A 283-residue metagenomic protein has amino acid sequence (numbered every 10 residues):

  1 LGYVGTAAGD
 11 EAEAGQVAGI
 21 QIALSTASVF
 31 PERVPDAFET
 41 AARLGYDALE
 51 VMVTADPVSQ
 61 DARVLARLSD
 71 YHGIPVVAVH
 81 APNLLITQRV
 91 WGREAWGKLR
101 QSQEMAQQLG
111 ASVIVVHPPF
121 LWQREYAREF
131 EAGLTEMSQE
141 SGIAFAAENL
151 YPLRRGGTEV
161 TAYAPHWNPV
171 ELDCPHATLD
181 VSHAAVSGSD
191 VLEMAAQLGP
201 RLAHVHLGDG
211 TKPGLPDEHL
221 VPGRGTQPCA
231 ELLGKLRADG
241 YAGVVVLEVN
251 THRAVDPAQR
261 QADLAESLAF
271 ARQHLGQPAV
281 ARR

Functional and structural regions predicted by a protein language model:
L1-S112, C174-H176, P200, A265-R283: N-terminal pre-domain/capping segments
A23-A27, E50-M52, V77-P82, I114-H117 (+4 more regions): A cross-family glycoside hydrolase active-site/sugar-binding cleft signature
A27-V34, V51-V64, L84-A95, F120-A127 (+5 more regions): Acidic-and-aromatic substrate-binding clefts and catalytic sites of carbohydrate-active enzymes
A41, L49, S69, A106 (+7 more regions): Conserved, mostly hydrophobic/aromatic
A48-L49, E136-T226: Acidic/histidine-rich catalytic cores of soluble enzymes
S59-G73, Q103-E104, A132-T135, D190-P200 (+1 more regions): Short amphipathic alpha-helices and their capping/turn segments at secondary-structure boundaries
Y71-H72, Q88-A177, Q259, D263 (+1 more regions): Active-site acidic/histidine proton-transfer and metal-coordination neighborhood in alpha/beta enzyme cores
E218-P222, T226-A271: Long hydrophobic alpha-helical segments typical of transmembrane helices together with their membrane-interfacial
